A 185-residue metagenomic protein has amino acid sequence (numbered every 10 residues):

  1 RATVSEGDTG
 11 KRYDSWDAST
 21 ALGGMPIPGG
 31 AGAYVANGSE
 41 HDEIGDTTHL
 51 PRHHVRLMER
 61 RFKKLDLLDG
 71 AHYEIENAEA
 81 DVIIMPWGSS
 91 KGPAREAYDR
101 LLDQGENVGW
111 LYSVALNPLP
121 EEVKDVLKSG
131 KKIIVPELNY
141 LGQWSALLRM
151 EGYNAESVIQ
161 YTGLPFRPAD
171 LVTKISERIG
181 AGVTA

Functional and structural regions predicted by a protein language model:
R1-A185: Flexible, low-complexity linker and terminal segments
